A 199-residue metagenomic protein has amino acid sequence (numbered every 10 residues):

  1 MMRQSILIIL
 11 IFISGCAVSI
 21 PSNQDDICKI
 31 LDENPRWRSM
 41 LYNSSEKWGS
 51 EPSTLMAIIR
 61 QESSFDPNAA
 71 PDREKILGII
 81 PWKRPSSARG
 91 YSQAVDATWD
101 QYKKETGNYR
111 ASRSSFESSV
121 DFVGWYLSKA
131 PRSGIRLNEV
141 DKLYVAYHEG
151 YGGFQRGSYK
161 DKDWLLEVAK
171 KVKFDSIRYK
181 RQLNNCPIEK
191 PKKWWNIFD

Functional and structural regions predicted by a protein language model:
M2-I9: Sec-dependent signal peptide recognition, specifically the positively charged N-region followed immediately by
I9-L10, P21: Residue-level signal for mature regions of secreted extracellular proteins and peptides
F12-G15: C-terminal motif of bacterial Sec signal peptides marking the signal peptidase cleavage site
V18-W194, F198: Catalytic glycan-binding domains that act on GlcNAc-containing polysaccharides
